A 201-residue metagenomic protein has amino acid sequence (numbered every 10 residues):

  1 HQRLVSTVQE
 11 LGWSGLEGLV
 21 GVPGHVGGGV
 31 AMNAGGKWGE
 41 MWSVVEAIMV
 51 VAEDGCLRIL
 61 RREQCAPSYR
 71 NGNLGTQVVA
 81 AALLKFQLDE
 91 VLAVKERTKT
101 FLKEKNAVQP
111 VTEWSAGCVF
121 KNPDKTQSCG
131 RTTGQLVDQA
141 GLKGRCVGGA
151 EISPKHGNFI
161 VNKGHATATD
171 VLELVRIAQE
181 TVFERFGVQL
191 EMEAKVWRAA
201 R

Functional and structural regions predicted by a protein language model:
H1-V26: Anion-binding (especially nucleotide phosphate/pyrophosphate-binding) glycine-rich loop and adjoining beta-alpha core
S6-W13, M32-S43: A glycine- and small-aliphatic-rich helix-loop capping segment at beta-alpha/alpha-beta transitions that lines
L16-P23, V30, T112, V182: Short, flexible coil/turn micro-motifs enriched in small/turn-prone residues
P23-A31, K37, V119, A166: Gly/Ser/Thr-rich beta-alpha loop segments that engage phosphate groups in nucleotides
H25, M41-S43, G75: Short coil/turn motifs at beta-sheet boundaries
S43-V45, K155: Short, solvent-exposed loop/turn segments at the edges of secondary structure
E46-V50: Short polybasic amphipathic segments
V51-T181, R185-R201: Phosphate/pyrophosphate- and phosphate-bearing ligand-binding catalytic cores of soluble enzymes
